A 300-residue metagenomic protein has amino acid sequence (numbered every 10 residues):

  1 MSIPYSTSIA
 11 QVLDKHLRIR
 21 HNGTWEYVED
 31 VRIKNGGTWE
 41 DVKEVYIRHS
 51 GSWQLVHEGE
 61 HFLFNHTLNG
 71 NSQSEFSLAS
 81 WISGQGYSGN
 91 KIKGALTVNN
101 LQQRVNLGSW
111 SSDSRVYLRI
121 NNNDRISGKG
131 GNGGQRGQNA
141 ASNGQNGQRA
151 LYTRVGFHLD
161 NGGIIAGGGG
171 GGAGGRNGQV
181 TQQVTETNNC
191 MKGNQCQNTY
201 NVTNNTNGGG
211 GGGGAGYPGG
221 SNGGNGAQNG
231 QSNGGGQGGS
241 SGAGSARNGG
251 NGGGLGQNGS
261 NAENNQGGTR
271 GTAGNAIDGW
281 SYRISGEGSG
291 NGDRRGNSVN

Functional and structural regions predicted by a protein language model:
M1, Y5-T7, H49-G51, D113 (+3 more regions): Intrinsically disordered, low-complexity segments enriched in Ser/Pro/Gly/Ala and basic residues
M1-S88, R283-N300: Enriched but not universal
E44, Y117-R119, A276: Generic detector of isolated residues embedded in canonical secondary-structure elements
H66-F76, T97-W110: N-terminal extracellular ligand-recognition/capping segment immediately after the signal peptide
S83-G89, W110-S111, V155: Extracellular and analogous surface-interaction loops
K91-K93: Exposed extracellular interaction/assembly regions and N-terminal maturation sites
A95-N100, N121-Y282, S289-N300: Glycine-centric low-complexity/flexibility signal
W110-N121: Beta-solenoid repeat scaffold
